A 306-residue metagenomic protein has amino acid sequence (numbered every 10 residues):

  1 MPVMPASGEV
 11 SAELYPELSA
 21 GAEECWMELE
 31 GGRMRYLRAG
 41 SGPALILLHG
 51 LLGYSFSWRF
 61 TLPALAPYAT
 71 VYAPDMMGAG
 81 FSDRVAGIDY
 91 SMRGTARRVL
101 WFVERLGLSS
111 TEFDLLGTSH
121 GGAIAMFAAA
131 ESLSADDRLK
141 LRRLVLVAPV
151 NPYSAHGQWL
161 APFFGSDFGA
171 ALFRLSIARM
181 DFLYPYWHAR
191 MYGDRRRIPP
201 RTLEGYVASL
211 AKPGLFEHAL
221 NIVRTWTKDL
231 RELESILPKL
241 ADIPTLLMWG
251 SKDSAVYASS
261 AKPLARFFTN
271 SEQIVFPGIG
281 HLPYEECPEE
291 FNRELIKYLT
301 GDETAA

Functional and structural regions predicted by a protein language model:
M1-L45, A66-T70, G94-R97, W101-S109 (+3 more regions): Alpha/beta-hydrolase fold catalytic core
E30, L37, A73-L116, H120 (+2 more regions): Active-site loop/oxyanion-hole signature of alpha/beta-hydrolase fold enzymes
L37-F81: Conserved HGGG/HGGXW glycine-rich cap/lid loop of the alpha/beta-hydrolase fold
A130, R138-R174: Flexible "cap/lid" loop of the alpha/beta hydrolase fold
D181, P185-Y186, R190, E204-L233: Hydrophobic, aromatic-rich cap/lid helix
L215-P263: Conserved serine/cysteine hydrolase catalytic core
R266-H281: Catalytic histidine neighborhood in serine/cysteine hydrolases with alpha/beta-hydrolase-type architecture
I279-N292: Catalytic histidine-centered segment of alpha/beta-hydrolase-like enzymes
